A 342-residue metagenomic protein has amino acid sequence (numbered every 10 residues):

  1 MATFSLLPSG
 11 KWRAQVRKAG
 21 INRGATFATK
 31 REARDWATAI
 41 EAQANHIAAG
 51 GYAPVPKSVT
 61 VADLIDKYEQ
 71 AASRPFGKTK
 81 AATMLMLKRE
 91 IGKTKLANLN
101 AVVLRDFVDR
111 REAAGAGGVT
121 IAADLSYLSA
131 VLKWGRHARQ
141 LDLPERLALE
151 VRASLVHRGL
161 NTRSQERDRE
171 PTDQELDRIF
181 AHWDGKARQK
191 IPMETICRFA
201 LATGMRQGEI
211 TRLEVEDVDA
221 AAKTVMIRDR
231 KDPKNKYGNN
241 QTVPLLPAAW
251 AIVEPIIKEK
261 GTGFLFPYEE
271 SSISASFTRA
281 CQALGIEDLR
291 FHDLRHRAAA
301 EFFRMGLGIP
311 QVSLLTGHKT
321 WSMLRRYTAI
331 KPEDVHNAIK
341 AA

Functional and structural regions predicted by a protein language model:
M1-A28, D66-K67: Short, Arg/Lys-rich segments that mark the N-terminal edge of DNA/RNA- and chromatin-recognition modules
R23-A28, D66-Q140, Q165-D168, K186-I191 (+2 more regions): N-terminal core-binding DNA-recognition domain of tyrosine site-specific recombinases/integrases
T26-S58, A62, Q70, R74-G77 (+1 more regions): N-terminal helical hairpins
G118-S126, H137, L141-Q207, T211 (+1 more regions): Basic, Lys/Arg- and aromatic-enriched nucleic-acid-binding interface segment
V131, Q174-L176, L246-E287: Active-site/catalytic core of tyrosine-dependent DNA strand-transfer enzymes
A148-A153, E175, G208, R212-P255: Conserved tyrosine-mediated DNA breakage-rejoining catalytic core shared by Y-recombinases
E170, D229-P233, W250, S271 (+2 more regions): Catalytic-site neighborhood detector that most strongly recognizes the C-terminal catalytic loop/helix of tyrosine
R198, A202-E209, R279, A283 (+3 more regions): C-terminal catalytic core of tyrosine-transesterase DNA break-rejoin enzymes
